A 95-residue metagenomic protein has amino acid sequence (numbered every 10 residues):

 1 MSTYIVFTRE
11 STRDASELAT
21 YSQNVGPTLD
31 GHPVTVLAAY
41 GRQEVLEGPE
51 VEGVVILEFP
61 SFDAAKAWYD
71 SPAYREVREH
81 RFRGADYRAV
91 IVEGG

Functional and structural regions predicted by a protein language model:
M1-G53, P60-D70, E93-G95: Short S/T/G/P-rich N-terminal loop/turn motif that feeds into the first structured element of a domain
F62-V90: C-terminal structural segments of small proteins and small subunits
